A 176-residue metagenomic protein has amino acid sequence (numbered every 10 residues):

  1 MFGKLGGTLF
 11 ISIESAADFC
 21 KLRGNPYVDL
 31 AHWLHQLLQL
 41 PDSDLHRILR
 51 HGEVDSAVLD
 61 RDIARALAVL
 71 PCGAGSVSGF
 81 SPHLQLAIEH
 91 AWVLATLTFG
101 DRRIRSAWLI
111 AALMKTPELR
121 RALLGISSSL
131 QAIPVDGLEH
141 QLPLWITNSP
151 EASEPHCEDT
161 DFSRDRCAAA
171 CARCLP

Functional and structural regions predicted by a protein language model:
M1-P176: Histone-fold recognition with a strong bias for associated Lys/Arg-rich disordered tails
